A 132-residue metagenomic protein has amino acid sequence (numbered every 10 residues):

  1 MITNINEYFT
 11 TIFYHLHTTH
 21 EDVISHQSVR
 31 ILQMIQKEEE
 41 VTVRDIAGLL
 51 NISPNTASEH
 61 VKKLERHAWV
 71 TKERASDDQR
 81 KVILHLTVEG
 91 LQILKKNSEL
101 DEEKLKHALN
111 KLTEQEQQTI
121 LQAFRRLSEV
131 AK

Functional and structural regions predicted by a protein language model:
M1-Q27, Q33, L127-V130: N-terminal amphipathic alpha-helix
S25-I31, G90, E116: The N-cap/first-turn positions of alpha helices within or immediately adjacent to helix-turn-helix DNA-binding domains
R30-K37, S98, R125: Short, locally clustered residues in the helix-turn-helix/winged-helix DNA-binding domain
E38-T42: Short capping segments at the starts of secondary-structure elements
V43-R44, N55, K62, V82: Residues within helix-turn-helix
A47: The alpha-helix within a helix-turn-helix
K62-T119: Charged, amphipathic alpha-helical coiled-coil/dimerization segments
